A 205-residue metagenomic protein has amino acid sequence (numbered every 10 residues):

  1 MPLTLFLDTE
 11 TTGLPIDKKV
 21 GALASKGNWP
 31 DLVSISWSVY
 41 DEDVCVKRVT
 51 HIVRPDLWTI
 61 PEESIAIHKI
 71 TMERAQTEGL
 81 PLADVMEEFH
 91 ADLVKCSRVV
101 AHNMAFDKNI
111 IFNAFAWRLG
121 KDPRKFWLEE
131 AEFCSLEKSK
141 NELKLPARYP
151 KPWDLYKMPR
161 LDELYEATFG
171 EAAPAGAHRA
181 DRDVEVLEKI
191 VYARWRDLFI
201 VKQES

Functional and structural regions predicted by a protein language model:
P2-L3, D17, N28-M72, H90-S205: Metal-dependent phosphoesterase core characteristic of DEDDh/y 3'-5' exonuclease domains
F6: Short, Gly/Pro- and small/polar-rich lid/capping loops
T9-K18, A22-S25: Short acidic, Gly/Ser-rich segments with clustered Asp/Glu that frequently serve as metal-coordination loops in enzyme
T77-E87: Glycine-rich, highly charged phosphate/nucleotide-binding loops
